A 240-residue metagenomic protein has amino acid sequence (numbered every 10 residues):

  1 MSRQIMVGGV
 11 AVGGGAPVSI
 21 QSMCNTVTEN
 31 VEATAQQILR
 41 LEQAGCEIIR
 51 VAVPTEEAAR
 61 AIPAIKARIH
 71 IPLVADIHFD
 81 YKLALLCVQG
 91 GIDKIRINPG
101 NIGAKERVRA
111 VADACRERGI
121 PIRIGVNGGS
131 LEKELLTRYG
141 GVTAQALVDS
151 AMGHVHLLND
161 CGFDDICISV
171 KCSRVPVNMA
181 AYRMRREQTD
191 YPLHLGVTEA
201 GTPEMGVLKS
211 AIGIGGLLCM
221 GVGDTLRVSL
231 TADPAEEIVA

Functional and structural regions predicted by a protein language model:
M1-M23, R116: N-terminal amphipathic alpha-helix/helix-capping segment at the start of soluble metabolic enzymes
G14-A33, A52-P54, I71-F79, G100 (+2 more regions): Active-site mouth loops of central-metabolism enzymes
V18-C24, E47-V51, L73-I77, I95-I97 (+4 more regions): Hydrophobic faces of well-ordered beta-strands that scaffold small-molecule active sites in alpha/beta enzyme cores
N25, N30-V31, E42-R68, R96-A104 (+1 more regions): Glycine-rich, proline-tolerant flexible connector loops at the mouths of alpha/beta enzymes
G45, R68-I71, V88-I95, R116-R118 (+3 more regions): Glycine-enriched alpha-helix->loop->beta-strand junction motifs that scaffold or abut catalytic
T55-I77, A110-I122, Y182-L193: Alpha-helix-loop-beta-strand connector modules within alpha/beta enzyme cores
K82-R123: Hydrophobic or amphipathic alpha-helical targeting/insertion segments
V126-S130, L135-A240: Catalytic alpha/beta core domains of metabolic enzymes, predominantly
